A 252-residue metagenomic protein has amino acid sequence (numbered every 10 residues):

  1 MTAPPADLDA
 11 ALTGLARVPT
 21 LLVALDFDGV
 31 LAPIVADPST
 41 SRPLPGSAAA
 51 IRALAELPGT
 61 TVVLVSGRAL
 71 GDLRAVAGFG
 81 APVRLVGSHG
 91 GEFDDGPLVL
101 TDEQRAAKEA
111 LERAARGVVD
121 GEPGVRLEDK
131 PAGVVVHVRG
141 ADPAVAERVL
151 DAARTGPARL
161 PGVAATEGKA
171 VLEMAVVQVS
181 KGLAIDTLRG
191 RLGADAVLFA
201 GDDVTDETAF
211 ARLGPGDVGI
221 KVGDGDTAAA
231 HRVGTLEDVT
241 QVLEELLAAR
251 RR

Functional and structural regions predicted by a protein language model:
M1-F27, L31-V35, G46, R189-G190 (+1 more regions): Non-catalytic pre-domain segments flanking phosphatase-related domains
M1-P5, V18, G182-R252: Mg2+-dependent phosphoryl-transfer enzymes with acidic/Ser/Thr/Gly-rich catalytic loops
R42-K130: Active-site phosphate-binding/coordination module
V86-R113, T166-A194: Substrate-recognition "cap/lid" segment bordering the active-site pocket of phosphatases
L111-A115, R148-P157: Short amphipathic alpha-helices in soluble, non-transmembrane regions that often serve as interface/regulatory elements
G133, D151-L172: Histidine/lysine/aspartate-rich catalytic loop segments that bind and position anionic ligands
V135-A146: A short secondary-structure junction motif
